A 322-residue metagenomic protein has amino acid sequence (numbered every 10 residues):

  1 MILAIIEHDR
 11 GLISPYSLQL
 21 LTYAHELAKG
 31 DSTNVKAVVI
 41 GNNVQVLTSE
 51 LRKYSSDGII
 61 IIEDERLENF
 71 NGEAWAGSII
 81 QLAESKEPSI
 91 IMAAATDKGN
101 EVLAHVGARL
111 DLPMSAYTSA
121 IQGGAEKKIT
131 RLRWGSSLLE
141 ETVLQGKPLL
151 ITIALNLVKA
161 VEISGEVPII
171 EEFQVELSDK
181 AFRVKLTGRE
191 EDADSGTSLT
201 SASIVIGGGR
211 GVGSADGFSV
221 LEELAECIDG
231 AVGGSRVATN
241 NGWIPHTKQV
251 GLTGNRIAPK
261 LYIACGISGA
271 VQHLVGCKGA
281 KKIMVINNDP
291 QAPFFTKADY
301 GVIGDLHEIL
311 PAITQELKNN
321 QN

Functional and structural regions predicted by a protein language model:
M1-N322: N-terminal glycine-rich FAD/FM-binding segment characteristic of electron-transfer flavoproteins
